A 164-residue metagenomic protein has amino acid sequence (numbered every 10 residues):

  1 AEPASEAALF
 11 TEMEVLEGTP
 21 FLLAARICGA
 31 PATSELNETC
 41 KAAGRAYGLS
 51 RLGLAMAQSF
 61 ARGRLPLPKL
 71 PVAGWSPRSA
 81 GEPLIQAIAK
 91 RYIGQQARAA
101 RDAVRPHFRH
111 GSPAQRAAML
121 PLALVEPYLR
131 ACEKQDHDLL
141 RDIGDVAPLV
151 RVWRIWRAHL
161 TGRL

Functional and structural regions predicted by a protein language model:
A1-A8: Acidic/His metal-coordination segments adjacent to aromatic residues that form catalytic metal sites in metalloenzymes
L9-L22, T33-G48, G53, Q58-L164: Catalytic cores of Mg2+-dependent Asp-rich isoprenoid enzymes
